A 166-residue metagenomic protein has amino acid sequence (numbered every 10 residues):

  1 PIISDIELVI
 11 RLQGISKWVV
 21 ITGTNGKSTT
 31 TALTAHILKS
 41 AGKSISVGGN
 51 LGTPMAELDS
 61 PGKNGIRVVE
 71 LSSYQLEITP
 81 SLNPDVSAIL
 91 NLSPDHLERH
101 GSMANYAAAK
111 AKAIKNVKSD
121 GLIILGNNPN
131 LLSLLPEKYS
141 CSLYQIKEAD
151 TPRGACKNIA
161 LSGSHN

Functional and structural regions predicted by a protein language model:
P1-V20, T34, A41: Short, basic phosphate-binding NTP loop
W18, S44, I66-V68: Residue-level preference for the first positions of well-ordered beta-strands
G23-T24, N50: Active-site glycine-centered loops adjacent to acidic/histidine catalytic or metal-binding residues that shape
T29-S46: A conserved segment at the C-terminal end of the G1
K43-M55: Short beta-strand-centered segment that lines the nucleotide-binding/catalytic pocket of NTP-utilizing
P54-N64: P-loop NTPase switch/communication element
G62-S164: Flexible active-site lid/hinge loop adjacent to a nucleotide/diphosphate and Mg2+-phosphate binding pocket
